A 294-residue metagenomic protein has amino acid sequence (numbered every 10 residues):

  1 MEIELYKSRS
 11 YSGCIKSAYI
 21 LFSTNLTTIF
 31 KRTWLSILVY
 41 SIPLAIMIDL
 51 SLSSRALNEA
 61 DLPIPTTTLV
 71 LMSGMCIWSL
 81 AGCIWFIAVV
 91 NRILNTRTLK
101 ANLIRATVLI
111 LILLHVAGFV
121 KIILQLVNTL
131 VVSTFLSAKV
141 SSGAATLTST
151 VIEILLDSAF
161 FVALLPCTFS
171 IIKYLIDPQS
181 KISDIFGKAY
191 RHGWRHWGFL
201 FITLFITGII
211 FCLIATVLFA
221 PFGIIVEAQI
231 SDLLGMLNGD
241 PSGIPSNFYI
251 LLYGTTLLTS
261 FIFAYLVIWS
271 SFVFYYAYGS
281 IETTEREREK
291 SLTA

Functional and structural regions predicted by a protein language model:
M1-A56, L156-G235: Nonpolar helix-loop interface/hinge motif
L5, A60-T66, W85-L99, A163-S180 (+1 more regions): Juxtamembrane transition segments at transmembrane-helix termini in multipass membrane proteins
S12, S79-V89: Central hydrophobic cores of alpha-helical transmembrane segments in multi-pass inner-membrane proteins across all
I15, F30-K31, S73, T107-L111 (+4 more regions): Hydrophobic alpha-helical transmembrane segments
S17, T96-V116, G187-H192, F201: Interfacial transmembrane-helix boundary/kink motif in multi-pass membrane proteins
S41-S79, K121-F160, A215-A264: Membrane-helix interface segments in multi-pass membrane proteins
V70-G74, W78, V108-T129, R195-I210 (+1 more regions): Hydrophobic alpha-helical transmembrane segments of integral membrane proteins
C83, R105, L109, F160-L164: Short capping loops/turns at secondary-structure boundaries
